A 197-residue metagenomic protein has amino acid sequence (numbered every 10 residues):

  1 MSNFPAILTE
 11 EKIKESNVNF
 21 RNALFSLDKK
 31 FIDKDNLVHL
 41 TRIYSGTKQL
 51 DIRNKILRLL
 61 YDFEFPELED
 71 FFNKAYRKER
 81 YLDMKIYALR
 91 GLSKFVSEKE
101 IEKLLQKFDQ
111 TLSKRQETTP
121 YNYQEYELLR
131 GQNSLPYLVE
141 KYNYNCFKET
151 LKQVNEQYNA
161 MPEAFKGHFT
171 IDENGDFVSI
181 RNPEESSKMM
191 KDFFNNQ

Functional and structural regions predicted by a protein language model:
M1-E11, K30-Y44, F65-K78, S97-E117 (+1 more regions): Amphipathic alpha-helical scaffolding segments comprising HEAT/armadillo-like alpha-solenoid repeats
S2-P5, E15, Y87, S186: General structural signal for secondary-structure boundaries
K14-F31, R42-S45, D51-F65, K74-R77 (+3 more regions): Structural detector for internal amphipathic alpha-helices that build alpha-solenoid repeat scaffolds
A23-S26, H39, I43, K55 (+7 more regions): Charge-rich, solvent-exposed alpha-helical interaction surfaces
L37, L50, E67-E69, L82 (+1 more regions): A generic structural signal for solvent-exposed, polar alpha-helical segments
K85, K114-E117, Q157-A164: Short, mixed-charge aromatic SLiMs
Y142-Q197: Eukaryotic acidic, Ser/Thr-rich intrinsically disordered low-complexity regions
